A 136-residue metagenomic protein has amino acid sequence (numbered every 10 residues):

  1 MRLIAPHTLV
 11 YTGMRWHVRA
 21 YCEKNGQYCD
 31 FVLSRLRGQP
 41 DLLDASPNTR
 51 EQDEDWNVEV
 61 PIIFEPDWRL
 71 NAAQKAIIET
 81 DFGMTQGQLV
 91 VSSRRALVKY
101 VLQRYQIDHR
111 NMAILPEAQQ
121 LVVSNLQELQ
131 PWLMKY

Functional and structural regions predicted by a protein language model:
M1-F82: Core beta-strand-centered patch of the WYL/Sm-like small regulatory domain
N57-Y136: Polybasic (Lys/Arg-rich)
